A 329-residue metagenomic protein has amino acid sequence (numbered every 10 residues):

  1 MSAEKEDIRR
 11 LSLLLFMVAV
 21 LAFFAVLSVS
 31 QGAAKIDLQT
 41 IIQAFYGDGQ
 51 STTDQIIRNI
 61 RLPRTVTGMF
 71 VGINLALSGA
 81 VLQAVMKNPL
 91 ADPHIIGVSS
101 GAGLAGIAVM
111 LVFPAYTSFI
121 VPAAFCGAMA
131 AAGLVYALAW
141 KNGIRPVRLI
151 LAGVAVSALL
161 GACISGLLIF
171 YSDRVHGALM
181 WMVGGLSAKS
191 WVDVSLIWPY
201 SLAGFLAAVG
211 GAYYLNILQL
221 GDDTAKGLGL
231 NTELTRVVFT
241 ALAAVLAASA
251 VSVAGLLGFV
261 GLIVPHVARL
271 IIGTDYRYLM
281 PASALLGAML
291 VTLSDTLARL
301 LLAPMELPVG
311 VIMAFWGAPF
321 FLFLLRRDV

Functional and structural regions predicted by a protein language model:
M1-V329: Alpha-helical transmembrane segments in inner-membrane proteins
